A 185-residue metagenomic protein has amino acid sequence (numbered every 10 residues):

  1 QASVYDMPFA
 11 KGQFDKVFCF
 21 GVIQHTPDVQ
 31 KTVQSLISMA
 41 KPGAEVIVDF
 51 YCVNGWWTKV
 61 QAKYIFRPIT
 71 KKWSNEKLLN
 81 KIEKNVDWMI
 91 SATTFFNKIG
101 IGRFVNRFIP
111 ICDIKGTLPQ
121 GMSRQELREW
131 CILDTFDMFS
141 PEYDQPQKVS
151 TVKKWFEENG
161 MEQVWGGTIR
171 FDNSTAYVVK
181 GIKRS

Functional and structural regions predicted by a protein language model:
Q1: Conserved residues in the N-terminal Rossmann fold of short-chain dehydrogenase/reductase
Y5-V17: A short acidic, Gly/Pro-enriched loop at the edge of an enzyme's catalytic core that lines a small-molecule cofactor
D15-D28: A short SAM/SAH-binding and catalytic strip from SAM-dependent methyltransferases
F18, Y51-P68, R124-Y143: Short, glycine-/aromatic-enriched active-site segment of Class I SAM-dependent methyltransferases
Q30-E45: A short glycine-rich, Lys/Arg-flanked "PGG" loop and its adjoining helix->strand segment in the class I
E45-A92, P110: Conserved class I S-adenosyl-L-methionine
L118-S185: C-terminal lobe and adjacent flexible extensions of AdoMet/dcAdoMet transferase-like proteins
